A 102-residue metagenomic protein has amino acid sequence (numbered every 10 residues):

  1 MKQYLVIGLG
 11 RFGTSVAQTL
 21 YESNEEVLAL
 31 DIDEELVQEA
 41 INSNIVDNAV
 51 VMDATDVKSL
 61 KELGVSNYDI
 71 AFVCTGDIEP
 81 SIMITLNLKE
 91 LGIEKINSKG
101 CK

Functional and structural regions predicted by a protein language model:
M1-K102: Cytosolic regulatory regions of ion transport systems
